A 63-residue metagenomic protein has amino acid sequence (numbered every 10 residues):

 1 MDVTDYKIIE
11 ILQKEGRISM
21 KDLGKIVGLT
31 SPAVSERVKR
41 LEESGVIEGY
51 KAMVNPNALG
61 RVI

Functional and structural regions predicted by a protein language model:
M1-I63: A compositional/biophysical signature of low hydrophobicity enriched in polar/charged and small residues
